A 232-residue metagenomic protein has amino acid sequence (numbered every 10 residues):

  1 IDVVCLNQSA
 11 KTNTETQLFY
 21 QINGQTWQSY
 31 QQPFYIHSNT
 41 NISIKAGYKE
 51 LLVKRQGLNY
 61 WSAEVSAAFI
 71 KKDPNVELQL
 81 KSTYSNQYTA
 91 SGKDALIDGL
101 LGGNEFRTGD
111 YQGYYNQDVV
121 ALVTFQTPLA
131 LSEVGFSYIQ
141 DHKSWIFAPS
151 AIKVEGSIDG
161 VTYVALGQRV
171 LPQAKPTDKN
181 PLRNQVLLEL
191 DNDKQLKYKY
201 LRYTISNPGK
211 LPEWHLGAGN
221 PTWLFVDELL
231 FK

Functional and structural regions predicted by a protein language model:
I1-F106: Short, compositionally stereotyped local motifs that mark structural "simplifiers"
T14-S38, K45-G47, L129, S137-A174: Non-cytosolic beta-sandwich-type ligand-binding/adhesion modules
T83-N86, R169-V170, A218-N220: Short intrinsically disordered coil segments
G103-G167, L182-K232: Aromatic, loop-rich ligand-recognition surfaces of beta-strand-rich domains
P176-P181: Extended, solvent-exposed segments with strong compositional bias
